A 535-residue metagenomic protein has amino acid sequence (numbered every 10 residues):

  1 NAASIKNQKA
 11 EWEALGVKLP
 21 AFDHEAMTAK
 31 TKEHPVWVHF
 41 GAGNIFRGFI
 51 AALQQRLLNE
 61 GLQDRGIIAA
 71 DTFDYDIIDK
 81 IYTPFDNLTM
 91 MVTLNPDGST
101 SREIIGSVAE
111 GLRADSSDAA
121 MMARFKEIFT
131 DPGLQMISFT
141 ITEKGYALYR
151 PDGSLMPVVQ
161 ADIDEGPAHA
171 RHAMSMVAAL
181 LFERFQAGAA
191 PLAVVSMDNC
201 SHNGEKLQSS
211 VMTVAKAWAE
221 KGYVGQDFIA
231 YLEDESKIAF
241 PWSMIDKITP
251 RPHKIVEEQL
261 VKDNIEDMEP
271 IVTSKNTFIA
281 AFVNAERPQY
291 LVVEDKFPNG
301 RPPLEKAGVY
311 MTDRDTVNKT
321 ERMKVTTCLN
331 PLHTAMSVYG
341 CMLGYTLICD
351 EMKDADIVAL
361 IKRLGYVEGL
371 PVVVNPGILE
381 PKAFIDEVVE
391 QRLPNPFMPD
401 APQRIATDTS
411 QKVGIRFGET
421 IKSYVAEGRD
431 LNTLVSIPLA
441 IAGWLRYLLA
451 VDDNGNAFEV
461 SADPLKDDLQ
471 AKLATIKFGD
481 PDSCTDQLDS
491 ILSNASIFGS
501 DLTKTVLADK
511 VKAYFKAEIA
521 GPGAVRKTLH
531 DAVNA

Functional and structural regions predicted by a protein language model:
N1-F40, N44-A535: Substrate/ligand-engaging "lid" and interaction regions
